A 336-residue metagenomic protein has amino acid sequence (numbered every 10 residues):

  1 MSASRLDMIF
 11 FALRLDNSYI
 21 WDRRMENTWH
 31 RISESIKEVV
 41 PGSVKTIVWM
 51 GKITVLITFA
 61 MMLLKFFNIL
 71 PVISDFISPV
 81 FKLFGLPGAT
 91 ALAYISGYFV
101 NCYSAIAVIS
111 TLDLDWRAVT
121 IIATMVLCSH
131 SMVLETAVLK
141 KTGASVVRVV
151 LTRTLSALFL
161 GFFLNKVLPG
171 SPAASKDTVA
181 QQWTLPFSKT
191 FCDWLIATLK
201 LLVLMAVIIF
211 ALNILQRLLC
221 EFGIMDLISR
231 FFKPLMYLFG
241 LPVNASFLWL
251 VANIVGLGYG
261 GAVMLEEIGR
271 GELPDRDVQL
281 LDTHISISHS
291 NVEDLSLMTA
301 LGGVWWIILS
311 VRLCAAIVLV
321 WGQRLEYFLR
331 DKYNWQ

Functional and structural regions predicted by a protein language model:
M1-R24: N-terminal amphipathic/basic-hydrophobic helices that include classical n-h-c signal peptides and signal-anchor
W21-V80, T154-F159, F163-Y237, C314 (+2 more regions): Selected transmembrane alpha-helices and immediately adjacent juxtamembrane segments of polytopic inner-membrane
K52, L56, A60, I69 (+10 more regions): Hydrophobic faces of alpha-helical transmembrane segments in multi-pass integral membrane proteins
A60-L70, S104-I109, C220, N291-A300 (+1 more regions): Juxtamembrane "helix exit" motif at the C-terminal ends of alpha-helical transmembrane segments in multi-pass membrane
A60-V72, A91-A105, S145-R153, I196 (+3 more regions): Hydrophobic alpha-helical transmembrane segments
P87-A144, F239-M298: Alpha-helical membrane segments and immediately flanking helix-loop junctions that form or couple to the substrate/ion
Y103-M125, L151-F163, Q182-L185, L212-L219 (+2 more regions): Alpha-helical membrane-embedding segments and immediately adjacent membrane-interface amphipathic helices
S129-L185, E293, M298-R330, W335: Transmembrane helix-loop-helix hairpins in multi-pass inner-membrane proteins
